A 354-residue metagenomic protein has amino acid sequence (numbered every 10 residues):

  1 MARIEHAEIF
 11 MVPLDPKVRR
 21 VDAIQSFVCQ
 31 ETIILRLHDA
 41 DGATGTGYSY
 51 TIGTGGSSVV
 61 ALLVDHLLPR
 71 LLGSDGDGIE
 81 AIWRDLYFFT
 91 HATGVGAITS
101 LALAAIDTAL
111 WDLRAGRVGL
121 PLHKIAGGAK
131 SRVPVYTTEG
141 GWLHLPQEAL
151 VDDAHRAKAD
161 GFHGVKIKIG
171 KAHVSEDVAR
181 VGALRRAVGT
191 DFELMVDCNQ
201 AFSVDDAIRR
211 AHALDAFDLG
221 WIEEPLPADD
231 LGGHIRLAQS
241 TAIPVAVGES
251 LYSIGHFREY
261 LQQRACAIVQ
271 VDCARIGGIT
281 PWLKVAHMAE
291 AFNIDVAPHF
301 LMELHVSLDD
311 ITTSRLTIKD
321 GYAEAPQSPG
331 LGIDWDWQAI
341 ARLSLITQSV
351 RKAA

Functional and structural regions predicted by a protein language model:
A2-D15, S26, L301-A354: Flexible C-terminal active-site loop/helix
H6, H38-R117: Metal- or metallocofactor-binding catalytic centers and their adjacent structured scaffolds across diverse enzyme
R19-Q25: Short, P/G- and charge-enriched loop/turn segments at secondary-structure junctions
I33-A40, S314-I318: Short beta-strand elements
G42, L67, I106, G119 (+6 more regions): Conserved, mostly hydrophobic/aromatic
K124-G127, S131-S240: Metal-dependent enolase-superfamily TIM-barrel catalytic cores that perform enediolate-based chemistry
H212, D218, D229-Y322, P326-P329: Shared catalytic-loop signature of beta/alpha-barrel
